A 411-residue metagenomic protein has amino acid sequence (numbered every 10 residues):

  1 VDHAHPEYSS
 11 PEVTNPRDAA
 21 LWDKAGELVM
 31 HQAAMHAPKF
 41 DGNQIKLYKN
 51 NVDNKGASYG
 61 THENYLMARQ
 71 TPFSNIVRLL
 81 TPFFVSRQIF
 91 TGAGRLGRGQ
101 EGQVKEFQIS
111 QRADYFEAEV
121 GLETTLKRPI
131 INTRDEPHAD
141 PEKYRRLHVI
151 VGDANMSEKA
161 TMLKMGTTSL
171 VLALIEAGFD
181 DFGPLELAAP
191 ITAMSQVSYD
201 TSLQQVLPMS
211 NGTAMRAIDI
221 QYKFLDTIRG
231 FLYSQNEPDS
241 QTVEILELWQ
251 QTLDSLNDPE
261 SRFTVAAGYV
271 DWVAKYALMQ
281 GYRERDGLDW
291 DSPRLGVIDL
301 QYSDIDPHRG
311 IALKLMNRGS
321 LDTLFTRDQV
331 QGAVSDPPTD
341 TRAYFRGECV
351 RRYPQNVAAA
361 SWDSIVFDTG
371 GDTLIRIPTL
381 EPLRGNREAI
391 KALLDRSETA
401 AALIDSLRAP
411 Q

Functional and structural regions predicted by a protein language model:
V1-Y48, M209-S255: Active-site acidic/histidine clusters and adjacent loop/turn architecture that either coordinate catalytic ions
H3-H5, H31, H36, H62 (+7 more regions): Histidine (H) residue identity feature
P6-Y8, L147-I150, I375: Generic recognition of long tandem-repeat/solenoid scaffolds
Y8, N15, A68-P72, T341 (+1 more regions): Alpha-helix initiation/capping motif
W22, F40, Y59, F73 (+14 more regions): Phenylalanine-focused residue identity feature
M35, K39, P82-I89, D114 (+6 more regions): Generic surface-pattern signal
N43-A214: Loop-rich catalytic cores of soluble enzymes, especially ATP-dependent carboxylate-amine ligases and other
V197-Q411: Sequence termini and other peripheral, non-core segments
